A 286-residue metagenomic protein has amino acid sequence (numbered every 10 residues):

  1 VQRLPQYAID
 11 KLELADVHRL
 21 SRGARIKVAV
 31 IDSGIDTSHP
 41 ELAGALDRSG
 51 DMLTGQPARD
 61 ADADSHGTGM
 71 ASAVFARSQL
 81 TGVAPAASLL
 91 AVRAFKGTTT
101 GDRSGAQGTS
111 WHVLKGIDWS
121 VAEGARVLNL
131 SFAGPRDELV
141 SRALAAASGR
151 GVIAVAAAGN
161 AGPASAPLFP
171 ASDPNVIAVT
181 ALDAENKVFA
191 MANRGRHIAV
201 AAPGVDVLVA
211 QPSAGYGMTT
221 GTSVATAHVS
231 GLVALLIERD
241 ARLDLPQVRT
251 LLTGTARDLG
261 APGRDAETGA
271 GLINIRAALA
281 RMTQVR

Functional and structural regions predicted by a protein language model:
V1-Q6: Non-catalytic propeptide/linker segments at domain boundaries
A15, R19, P40, T68-S72 (+10 more regions): Solvent-exposed, polar/charged alpha-helical surfaces in well-ordered, non-transmembrane soluble domains, broadly
D16-R48, A58-T109, D173-N175, N193-H197 (+1 more regions): Subtilisin-like serine protease catalytic core
R22, I35, D47, F75-Q79 (+9 more regions): Sec-exported extracytoplasmic/periplasmic mature domains
K27-I31, G82, S88-R93, V121 (+5 more regions): Structural recognition of the beta-strand scaffold that forms the well-ordered cores of secreted hydrolase catalytic
A73, A94-F95, A190, G204-L272 (+1 more regions): Hydrolase catalytic cores
F95-P174, K187-V188, P212-T220, V224-T226 (+1 more regions): Substrate-binding/access-modulating region of protease and related hydrolase catalytic domains
A184-I198, G215: Anionic-ligand binding region
